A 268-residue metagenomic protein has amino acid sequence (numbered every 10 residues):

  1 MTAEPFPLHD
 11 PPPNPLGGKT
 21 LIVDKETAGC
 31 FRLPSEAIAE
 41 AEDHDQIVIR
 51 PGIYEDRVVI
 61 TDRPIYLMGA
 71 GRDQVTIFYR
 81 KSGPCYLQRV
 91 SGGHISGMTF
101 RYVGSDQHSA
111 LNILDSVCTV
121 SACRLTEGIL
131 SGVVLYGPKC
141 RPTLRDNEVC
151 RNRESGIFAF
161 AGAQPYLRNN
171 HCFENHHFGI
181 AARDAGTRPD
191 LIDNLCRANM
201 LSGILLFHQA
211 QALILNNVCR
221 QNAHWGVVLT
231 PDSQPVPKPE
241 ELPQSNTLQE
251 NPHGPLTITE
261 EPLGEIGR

Functional and structural regions predicted by a protein language model:
G17-E55: Acidic Gly/Asp/Thr-rich repetitive segments characteristic of extracellular carbohydrate-active and adhesion proteins
E40-D43, I53-M68, T76-S116, L135-G137: Extracellular beta-strand-rich solenoid/capping regions of secreted or surface-exposed proteins that bind or remodel
R57-I60, G83-R89, Q107-D115, S131-P138 (+5 more regions): Glycine-rich beta-solenoid repeat tracts in large extracellular/virion proteins
Y66-G69, G93-G97, C118-A122, R141-R145 (+5 more regions): All-beta strand scaffolds that present successive hydrophobic residues in beta-strands
T99-Y166, H171: Right-handed parallel beta-helix
A185-T247: Ankyrin-repeat and related helical/solenoid repeat scaffolds used for protein-protein interactions
